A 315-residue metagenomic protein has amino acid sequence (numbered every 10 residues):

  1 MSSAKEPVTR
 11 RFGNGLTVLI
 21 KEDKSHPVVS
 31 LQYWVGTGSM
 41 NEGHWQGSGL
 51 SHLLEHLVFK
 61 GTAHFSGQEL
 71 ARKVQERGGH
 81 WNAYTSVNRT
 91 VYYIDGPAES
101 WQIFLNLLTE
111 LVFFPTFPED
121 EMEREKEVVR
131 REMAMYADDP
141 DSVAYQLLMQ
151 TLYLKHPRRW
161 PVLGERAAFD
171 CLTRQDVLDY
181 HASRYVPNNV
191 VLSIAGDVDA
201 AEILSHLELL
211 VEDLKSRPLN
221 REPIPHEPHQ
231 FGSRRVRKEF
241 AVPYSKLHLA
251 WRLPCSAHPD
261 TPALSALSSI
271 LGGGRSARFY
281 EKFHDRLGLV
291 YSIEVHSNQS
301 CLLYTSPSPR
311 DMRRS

Functional and structural regions predicted by a protein language model:
M1-P27: N- or domain-start disorder-to-order transition segments that initiate the globular core
M1-S2, L50, S245: Short, disordered/basic amphipathic segments at the extreme N-terminus that act as membrane-targeting/anchoring regions
E6-R11, L19, G67-L219, H226-P228 (+5 more regions): Charge-rich, well-structured scaffold segments of protease-associated domains
G15, K24-V74, L249, P259-L271 (+1 more regions): Active/ligand-binding-proximal structured segments within catalytic/core domains that scaffold catalytic residues
K24-H26, S86, V242-P243, S300: Short strand-connecting beta-turns/loops that link adjacent beta-strands
P161, Y244-K246: Acyl/amide activation-and-transfer machinery of modular secondary-metabolite enzymes
Y304-S315: Single conserved hydrophobic/aromatic residue that forms the stacking wall/gate of nucleotide- or nucleobase-binding
